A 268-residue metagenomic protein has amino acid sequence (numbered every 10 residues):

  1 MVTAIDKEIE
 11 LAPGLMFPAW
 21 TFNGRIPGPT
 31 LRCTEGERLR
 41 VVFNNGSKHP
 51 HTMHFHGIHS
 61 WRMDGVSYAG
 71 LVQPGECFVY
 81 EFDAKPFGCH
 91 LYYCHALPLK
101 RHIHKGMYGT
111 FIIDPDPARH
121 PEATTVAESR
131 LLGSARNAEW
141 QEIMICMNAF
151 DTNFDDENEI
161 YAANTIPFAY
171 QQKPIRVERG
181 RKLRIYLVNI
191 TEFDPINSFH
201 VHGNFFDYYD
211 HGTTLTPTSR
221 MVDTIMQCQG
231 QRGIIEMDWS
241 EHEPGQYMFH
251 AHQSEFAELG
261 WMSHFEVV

Functional and structural regions predicted by a protein language model:
M1-V268: Copper-binding active sites and cupredoxin-like electron-transfer domains, recognizing His/Cys-rich ligand loops
